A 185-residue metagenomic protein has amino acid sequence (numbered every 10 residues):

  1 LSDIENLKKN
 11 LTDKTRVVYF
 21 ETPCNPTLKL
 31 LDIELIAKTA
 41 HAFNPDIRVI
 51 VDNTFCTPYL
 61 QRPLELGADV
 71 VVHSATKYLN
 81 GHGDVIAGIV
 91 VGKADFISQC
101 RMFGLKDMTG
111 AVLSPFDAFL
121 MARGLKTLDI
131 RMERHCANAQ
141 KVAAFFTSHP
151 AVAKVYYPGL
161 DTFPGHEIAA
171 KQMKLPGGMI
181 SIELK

Functional and structural regions predicted by a protein language model:
L1-A151, Y156, T162, E167: Conserved PLP-enzyme active-site core in the AAT-like
K154-K185: Conserved PLP-binding catalytic core of the aspartate aminotransferase-like
